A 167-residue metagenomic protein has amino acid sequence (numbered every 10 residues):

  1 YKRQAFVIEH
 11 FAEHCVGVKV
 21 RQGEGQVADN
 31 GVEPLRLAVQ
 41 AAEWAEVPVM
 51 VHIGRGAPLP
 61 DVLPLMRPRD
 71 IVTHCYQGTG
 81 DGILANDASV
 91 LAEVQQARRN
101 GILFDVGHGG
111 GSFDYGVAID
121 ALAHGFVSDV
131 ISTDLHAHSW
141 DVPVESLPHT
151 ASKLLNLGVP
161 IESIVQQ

Functional and structural regions predicted by a protein language model:
R3-F104, S112-D129: Histidine/acidic residue-rich metal-binding segments in metalloenzymes
G109: Glycine-rich, acidic
D114-Q167: His/Asp/Glu-enriched, well-ordered alpha-helical/loop segment that forms or immediately abuts the divalent-metal
